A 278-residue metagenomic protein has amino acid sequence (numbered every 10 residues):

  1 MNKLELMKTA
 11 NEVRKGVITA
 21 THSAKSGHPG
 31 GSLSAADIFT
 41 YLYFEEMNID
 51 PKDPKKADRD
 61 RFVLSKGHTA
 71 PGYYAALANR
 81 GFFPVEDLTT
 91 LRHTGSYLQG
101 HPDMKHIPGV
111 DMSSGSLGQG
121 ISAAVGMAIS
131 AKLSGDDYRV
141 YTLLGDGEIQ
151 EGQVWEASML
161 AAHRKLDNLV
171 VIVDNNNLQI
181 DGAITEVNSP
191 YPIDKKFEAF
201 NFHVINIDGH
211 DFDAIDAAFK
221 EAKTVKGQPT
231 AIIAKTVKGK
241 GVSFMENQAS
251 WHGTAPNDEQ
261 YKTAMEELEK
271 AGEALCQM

Functional and structural regions predicted by a protein language model:
M1-V13: N-terminal hydrophobic or amphipathic helices/low-complexity stretches enriched in small/hydrophobic/Pro/Gly
A10-S26, D174-N176: N-terminal capping segment at the start of a domain
A20-T21, S32-E156, A162-H163: Cofactor-binding active-site loop characterized by glycine-rich and histidine/acidic residues
H68-T69, Y73, N176-N177, D211 (+1 more regions): Glycine-rich beta-alpha junction loops
Y74-A75, D103, Q153-W155, D181-T185 (+1 more regions): Short acidic, glycine/serine/threonine-rich loops at helix termini
R80, V187, E246-S250: Short secondary-structure boundary/capping segments
G109, S113-S116, I121-T224: Thiamine diphosphate
F212-M278: Glycine/aspartate-rich loop-and-adjacent alpha/beta segment that forms the canonical ThDP
